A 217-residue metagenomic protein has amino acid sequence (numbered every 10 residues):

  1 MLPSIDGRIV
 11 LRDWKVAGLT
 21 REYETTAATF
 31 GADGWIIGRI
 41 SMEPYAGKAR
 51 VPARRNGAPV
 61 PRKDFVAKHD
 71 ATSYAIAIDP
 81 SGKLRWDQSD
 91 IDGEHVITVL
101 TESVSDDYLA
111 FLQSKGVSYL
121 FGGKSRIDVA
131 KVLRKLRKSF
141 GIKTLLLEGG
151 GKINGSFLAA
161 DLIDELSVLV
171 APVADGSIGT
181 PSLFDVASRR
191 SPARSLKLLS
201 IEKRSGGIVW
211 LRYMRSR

Functional and structural regions predicted by a protein language model:
M1-R217: Enzymes that bind and transform nitrogen-containing heteroaromatic metabolites
